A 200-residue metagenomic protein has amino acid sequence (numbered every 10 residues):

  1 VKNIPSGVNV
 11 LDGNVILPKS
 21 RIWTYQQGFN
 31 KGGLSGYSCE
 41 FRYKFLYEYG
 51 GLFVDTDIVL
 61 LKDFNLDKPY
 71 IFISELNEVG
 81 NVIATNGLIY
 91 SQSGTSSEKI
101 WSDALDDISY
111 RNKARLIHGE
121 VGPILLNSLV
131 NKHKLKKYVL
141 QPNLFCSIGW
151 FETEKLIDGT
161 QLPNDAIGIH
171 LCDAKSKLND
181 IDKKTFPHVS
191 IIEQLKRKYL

Functional and structural regions predicted by a protein language model:
V1-C39, V54-L200: Glycosyltransferase-associated regions of secretory-pathway enzymes, highlighting luminal stem/catalytic domains
C39-G51: Small-residue hinge/turn detector
